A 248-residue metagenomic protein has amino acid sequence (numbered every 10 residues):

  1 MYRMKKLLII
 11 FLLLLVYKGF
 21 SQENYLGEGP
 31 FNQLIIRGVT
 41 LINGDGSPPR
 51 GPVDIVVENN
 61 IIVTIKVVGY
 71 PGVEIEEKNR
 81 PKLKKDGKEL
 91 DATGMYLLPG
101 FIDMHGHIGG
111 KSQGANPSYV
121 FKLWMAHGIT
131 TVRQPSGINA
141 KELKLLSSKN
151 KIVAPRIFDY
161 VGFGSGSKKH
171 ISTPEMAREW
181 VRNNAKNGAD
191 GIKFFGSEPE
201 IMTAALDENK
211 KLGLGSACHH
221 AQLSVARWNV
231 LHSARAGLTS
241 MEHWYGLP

Functional and structural regions predicted by a protein language model:
M1-E23: Bacterial Sec-dependent N-terminal signal peptides
L15, L83, K151-V153: Short, structurally constrained coil/turn elements that cap an alpha-helix or connect an alpha-helix to the following
N24-N32, L41, D45-L98: Histidine-rich, glycine-flanked metal-binding segment
P30, A92-M104, N116-P248: Divalent-metal coordination cores built from histidine and acidic residues
I108-G109: Short active-site segment of divalent metal-dependent hydrolases/proteases that encodes the spacing between
S112: Catalytic Zn2+-binding segment of zinc metalloproteases
